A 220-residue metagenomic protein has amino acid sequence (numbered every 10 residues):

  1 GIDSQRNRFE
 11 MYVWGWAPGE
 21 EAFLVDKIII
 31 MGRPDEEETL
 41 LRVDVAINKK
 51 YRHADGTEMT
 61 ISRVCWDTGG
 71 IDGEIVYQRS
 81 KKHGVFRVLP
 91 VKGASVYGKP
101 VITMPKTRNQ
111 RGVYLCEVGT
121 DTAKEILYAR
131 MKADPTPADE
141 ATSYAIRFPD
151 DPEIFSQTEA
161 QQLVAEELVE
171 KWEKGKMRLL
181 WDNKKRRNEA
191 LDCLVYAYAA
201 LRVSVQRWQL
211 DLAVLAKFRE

Functional and structural regions predicted by a protein language model:
G1-Q5: Two-metal-ion RNase H-like nuclease active-site motif
N7-V13: Short glycine-rich loop/turn motifs
M11, G19-K174, S204, K217-E220: Mg2+-dependent endonuclease catalytic cores in nucleic-acid-processing enzymes, primarily RNase H-like
Q162-R207: Extracellular low-complexity, Gly/Ser/Thr-rich intrinsically disordered linkers and protease-sensitive activation/hinge
R207-A216: Mixed-charge, glycine-rich, non-catalytic linkers/tails in nucleic-acid processing enzymes
